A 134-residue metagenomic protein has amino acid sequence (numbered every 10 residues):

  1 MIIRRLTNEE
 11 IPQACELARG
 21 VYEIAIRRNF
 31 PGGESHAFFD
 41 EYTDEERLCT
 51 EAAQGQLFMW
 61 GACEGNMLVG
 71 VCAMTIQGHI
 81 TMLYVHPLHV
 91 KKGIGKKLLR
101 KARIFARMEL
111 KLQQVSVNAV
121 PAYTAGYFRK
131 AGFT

Functional and structural regions predicted by a protein language model:
I2-L17, R27: A short beta-loop-alpha structural element at the N-terminal edge of CoA-dependent acyl/N-acetyltransferase catalytic
R19-R47: Conserved GNAT-fold acetyl-CoA-binding loop/helix
T43-W60, H79: A short helix-loop-beta-strand connector motif used in the catalytic cores of GNAT acetyltransferases and, in some
G61, M67-Y84: Conserved beta-strand in the GNAT
T75, H86-V90, N118-V120: Residue-level recognition of the GNAT/N-acetyltransferase active site
V85, K91-I104, K130: Conserved acetyl-CoA-binding loop-helix of GNAT-fold acetyltransferases
K96, P121-T134: Conserved active-site alpha-helix within GNAT-family acetyltransferase domains
A106-V120: Conserved GNAT acetyl-CoA-binding A-motif
